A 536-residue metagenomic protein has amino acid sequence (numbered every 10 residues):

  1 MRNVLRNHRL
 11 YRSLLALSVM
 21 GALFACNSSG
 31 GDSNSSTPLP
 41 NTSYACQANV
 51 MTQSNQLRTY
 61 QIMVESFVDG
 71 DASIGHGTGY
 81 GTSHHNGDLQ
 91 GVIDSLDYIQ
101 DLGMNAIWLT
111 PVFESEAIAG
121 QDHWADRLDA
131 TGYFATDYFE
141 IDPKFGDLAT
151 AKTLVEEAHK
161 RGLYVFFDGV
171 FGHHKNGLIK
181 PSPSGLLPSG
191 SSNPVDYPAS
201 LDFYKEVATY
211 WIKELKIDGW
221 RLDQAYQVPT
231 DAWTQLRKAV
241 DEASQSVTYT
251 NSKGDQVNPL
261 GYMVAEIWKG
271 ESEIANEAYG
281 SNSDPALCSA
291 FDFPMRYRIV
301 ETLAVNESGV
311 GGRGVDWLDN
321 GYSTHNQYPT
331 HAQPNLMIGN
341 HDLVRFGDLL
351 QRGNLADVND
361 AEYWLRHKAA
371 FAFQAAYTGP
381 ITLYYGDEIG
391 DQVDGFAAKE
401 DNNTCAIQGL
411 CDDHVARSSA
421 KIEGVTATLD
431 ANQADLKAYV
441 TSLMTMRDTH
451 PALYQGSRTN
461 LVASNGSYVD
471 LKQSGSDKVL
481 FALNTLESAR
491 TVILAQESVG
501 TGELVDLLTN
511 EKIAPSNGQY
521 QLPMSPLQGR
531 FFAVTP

Functional and structural regions predicted by a protein language model:
N3-L14: Bacterial N-terminal signal peptides that target proteins for export
F24-A25: C-terminal motif of bacterial Sec signal peptides marking the signal peptidase cleavage site
S28, P38-L163, G219, D223-Q224 (+1 more regions): N-terminal structural segment of carbohydrate-active enzymes
G77-L89, G132-D147, N176, L186-L201 (+5 more regions): The substrate-binding groove and active-site-proximal loops of carbohydrate-active enzymes, especially glycoside
A117-F134, F171-P194, I274-A290, G395-C411: Aromatic- and acidic-residue-enriched segments that line the glycan-binding/catalytic groove of carbohydrate-active
E206-V207, K213, D218, D223-P334 (+7 more regions): Active-site-proximal helices and loops of the catalytic beta/alpha 8
A482-L486: Asparagine-centered strand-capping/turn motif at beta-strand->loop junctions
S516-P536: C-terminal beta-strand-rich structural cap/linker in extracellular carbohydrate-active enzymes
